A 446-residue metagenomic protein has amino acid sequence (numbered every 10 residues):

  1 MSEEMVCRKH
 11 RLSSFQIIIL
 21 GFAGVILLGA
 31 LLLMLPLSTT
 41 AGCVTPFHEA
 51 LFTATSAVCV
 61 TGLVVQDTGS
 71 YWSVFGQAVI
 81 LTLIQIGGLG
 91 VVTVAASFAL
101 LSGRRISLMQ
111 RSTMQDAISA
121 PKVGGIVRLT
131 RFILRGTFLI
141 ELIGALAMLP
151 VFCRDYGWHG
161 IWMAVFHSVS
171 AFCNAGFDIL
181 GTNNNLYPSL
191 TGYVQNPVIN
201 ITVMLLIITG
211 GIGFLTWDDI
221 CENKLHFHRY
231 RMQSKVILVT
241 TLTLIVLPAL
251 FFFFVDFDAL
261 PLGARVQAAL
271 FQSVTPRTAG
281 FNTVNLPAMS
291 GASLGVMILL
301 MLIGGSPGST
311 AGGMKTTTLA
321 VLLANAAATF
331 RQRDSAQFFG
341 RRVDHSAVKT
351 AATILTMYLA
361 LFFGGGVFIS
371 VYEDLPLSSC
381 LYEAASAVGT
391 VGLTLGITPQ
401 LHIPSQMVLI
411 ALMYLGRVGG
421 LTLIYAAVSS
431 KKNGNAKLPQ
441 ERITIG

Functional and structural regions predicted by a protein language model:
M1-G446: Membrane-proximal intracellular helices of multi-pass ion channels
